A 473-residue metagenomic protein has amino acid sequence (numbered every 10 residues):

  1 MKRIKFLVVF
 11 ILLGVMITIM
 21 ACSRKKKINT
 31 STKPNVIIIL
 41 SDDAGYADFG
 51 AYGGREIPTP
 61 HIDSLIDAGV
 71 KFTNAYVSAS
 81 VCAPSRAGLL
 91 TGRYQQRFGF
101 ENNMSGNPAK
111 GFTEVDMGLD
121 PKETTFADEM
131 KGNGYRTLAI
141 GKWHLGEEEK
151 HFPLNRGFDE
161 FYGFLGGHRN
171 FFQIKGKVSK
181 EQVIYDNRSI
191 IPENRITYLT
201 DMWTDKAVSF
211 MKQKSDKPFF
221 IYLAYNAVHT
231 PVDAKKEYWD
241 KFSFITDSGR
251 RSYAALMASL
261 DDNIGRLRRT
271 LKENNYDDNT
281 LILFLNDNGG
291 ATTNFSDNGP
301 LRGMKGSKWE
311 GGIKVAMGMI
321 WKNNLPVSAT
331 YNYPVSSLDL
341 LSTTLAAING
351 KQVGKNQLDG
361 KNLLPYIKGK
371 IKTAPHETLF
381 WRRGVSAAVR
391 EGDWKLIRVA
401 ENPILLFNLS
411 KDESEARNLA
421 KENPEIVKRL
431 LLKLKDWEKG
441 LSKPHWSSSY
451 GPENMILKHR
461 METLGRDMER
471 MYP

Functional and structural regions predicted by a protein language model:
K2-L7, L12, C22-A400, I404 (+2 more regions): Formylglycine-dependent sulfatase
